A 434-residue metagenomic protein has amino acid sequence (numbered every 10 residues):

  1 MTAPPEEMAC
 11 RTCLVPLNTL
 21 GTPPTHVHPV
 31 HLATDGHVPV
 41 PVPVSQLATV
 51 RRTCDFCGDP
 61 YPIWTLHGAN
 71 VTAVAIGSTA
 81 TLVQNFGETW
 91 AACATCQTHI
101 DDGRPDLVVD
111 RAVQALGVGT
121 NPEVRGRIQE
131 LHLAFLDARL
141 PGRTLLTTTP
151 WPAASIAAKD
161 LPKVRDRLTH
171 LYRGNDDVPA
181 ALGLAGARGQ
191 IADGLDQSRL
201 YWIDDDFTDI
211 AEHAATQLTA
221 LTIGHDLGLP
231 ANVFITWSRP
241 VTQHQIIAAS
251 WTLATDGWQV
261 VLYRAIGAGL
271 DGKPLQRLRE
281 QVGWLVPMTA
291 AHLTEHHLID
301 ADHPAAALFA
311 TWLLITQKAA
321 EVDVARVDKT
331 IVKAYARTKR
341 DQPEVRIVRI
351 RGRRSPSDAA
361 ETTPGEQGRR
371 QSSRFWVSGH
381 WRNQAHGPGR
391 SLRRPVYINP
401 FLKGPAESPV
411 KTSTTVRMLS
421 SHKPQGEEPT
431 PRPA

Functional and structural regions predicted by a protein language model:
A3-E6, L47-V50, F86-T89, Q367: Residue-level signal for mature regions of secreted extracellular proteins and peptides
E6-G36, T49-Q84, L107, A112 (+1 more regions): Short recognition patches in nucleic-acid-associated and regulatory proteins
V38-C54, V332-R340: Surface-exposed beta-loop interaction hotspot
V40-V44, P105-T147: Short, intrinsically disordered terminal segments enriched in charged and Pro/Gly residues
L82-C96: Short beta-strand-alpha-helix junction that forms the catalytic/metal-binding core of metal-dependent nuclease domains
A92-D106: Short Cys/His-centered divalent metal-binding micro-motifs
G117-R125, L140-A359: Intrinsically disordered, low-complexity regulatory segments
T311-A434: Conformational-control "hinges and anchors"
